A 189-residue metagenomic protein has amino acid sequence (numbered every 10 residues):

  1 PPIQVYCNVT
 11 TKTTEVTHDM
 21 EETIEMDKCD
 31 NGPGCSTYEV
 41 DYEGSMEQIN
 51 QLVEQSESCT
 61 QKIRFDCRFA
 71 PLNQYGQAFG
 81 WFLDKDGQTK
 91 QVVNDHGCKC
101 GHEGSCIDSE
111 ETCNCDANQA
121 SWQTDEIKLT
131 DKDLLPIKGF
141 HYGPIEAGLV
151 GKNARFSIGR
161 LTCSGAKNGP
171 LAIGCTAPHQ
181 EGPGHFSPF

Functional and structural regions predicted by a protein language model:
P1-F189: Mature extracellular or lumenal effector domains of secreted proteins and single-pass membrane receptors/adhesion
